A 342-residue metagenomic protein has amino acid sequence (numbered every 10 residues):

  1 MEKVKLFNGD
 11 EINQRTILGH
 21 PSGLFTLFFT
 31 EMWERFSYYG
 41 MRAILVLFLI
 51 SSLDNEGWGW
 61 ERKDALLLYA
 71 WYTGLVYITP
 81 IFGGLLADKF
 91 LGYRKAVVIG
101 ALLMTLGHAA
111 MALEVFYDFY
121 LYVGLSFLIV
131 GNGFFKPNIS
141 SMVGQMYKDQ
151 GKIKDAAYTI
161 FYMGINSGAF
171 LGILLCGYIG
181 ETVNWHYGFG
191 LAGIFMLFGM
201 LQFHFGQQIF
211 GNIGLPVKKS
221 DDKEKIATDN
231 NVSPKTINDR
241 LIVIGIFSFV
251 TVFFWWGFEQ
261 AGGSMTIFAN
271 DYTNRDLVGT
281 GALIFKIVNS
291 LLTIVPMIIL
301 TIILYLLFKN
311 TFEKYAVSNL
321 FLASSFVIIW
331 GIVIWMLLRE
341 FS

Functional and structural regions predicted by a protein language model:
M1-T26, D149, G177-S342: Intracellular loop-helix junctions on the cytosolic face of multi-pass helical membrane proteins
R42-A43, I81-F82, N166-T182: A gly/Pro-rich, aromatic-decorated transmembrane alpha-helix motif that marks the paired, flexible gating helices
L49-I50, L86-D88, L175-N184: Interfacial helix-cap and linker-helix signal at transmembrane-aqueous boundaries of multi-pass secondary transporters
L66-D88, K136, F170-G172: Central cavity-lining transmembrane alpha-helices of secondary-active solute carriers, predominantly the Major
T79-V115: Conserved MFS/SLC helix-loop-helix module at the cytosolic interface between two early adjacent transmembrane helices
G100-F119, V327-E340: C-terminal ends and interior cores of transmembrane alpha-helices in multi-pass membrane transporters/permeases
G107, D118-F135, S248: Hydrophobic core of transmembrane alpha-helices in multi-pass small-molecule transporters, especially MFS/SLC-type
F134-K148: Intracellular juxtamembrane helix-capping segments at the cytosolic ends of symmetry-related transmembrane helices
